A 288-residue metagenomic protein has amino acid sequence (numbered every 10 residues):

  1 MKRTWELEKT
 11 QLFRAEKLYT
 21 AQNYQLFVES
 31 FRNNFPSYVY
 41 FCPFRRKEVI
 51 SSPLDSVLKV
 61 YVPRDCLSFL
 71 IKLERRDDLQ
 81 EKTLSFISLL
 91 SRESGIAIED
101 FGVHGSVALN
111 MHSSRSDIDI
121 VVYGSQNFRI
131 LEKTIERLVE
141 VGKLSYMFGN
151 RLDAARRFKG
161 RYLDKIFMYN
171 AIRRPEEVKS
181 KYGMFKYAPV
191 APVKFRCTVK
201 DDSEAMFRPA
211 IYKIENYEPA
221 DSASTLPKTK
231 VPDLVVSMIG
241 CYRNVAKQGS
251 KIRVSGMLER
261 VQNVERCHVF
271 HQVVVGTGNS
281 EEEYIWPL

Functional and structural regions predicted by a protein language model:
M1-R115, Y123-L288: Catalytic core of pol beta-like nucleotidyltransferases
